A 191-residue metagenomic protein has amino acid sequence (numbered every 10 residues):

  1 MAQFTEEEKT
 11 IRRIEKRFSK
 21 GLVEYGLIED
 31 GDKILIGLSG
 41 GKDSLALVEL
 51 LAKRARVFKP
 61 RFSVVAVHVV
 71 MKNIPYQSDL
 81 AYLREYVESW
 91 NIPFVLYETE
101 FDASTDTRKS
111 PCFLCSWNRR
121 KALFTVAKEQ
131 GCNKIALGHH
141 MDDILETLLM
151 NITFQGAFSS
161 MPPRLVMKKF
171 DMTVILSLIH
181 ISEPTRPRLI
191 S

Functional and structural regions predicted by a protein language model:
A2-P162: ATP-dependent adenylation/nucleotidyltransferase module used to activate substrates
S160-S177: Short, flexible loop segments at boundaries between secondary-structure elements
I179-S191: Single conserved hydrophobic/aromatic residue that forms the stacking wall/gate of nucleotide- or nucleobase-binding
